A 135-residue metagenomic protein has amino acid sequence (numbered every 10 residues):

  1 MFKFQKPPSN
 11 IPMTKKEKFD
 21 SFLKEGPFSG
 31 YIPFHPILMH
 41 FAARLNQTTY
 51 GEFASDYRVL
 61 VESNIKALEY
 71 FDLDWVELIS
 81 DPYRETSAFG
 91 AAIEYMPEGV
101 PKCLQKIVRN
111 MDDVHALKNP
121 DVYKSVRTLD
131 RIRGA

Functional and structural regions predicted by a protein language model:
F2-P7, I11, A88-A135: Active-site-proximal, glycine-rich beta->alpha crossover segments in alpha/beta enzymes that shape flexible
F2-Y95: N-terminal basic, low-complexity leaders that serve as flexible interaction/assembly modules and, when applicable, as
